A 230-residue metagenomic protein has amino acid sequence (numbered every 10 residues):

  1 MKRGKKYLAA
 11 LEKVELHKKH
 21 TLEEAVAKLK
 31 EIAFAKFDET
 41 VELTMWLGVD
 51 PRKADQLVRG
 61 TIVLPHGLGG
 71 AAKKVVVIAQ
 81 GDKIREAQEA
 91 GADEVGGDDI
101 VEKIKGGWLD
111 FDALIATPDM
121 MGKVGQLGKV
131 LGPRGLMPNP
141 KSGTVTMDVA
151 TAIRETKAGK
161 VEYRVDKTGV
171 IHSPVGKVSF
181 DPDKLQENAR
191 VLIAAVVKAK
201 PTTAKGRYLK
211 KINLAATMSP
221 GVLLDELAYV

Functional and structural regions predicted by a protein language model:
M1-E15, E23: Generic N-terminal amphipathic, Lys/Arg-enriched alpha-helix
L22-K83: Translation machinery proteins
A25, A87, G132, L214: Residue-level signature of catalytic and energy-coupling elements of molecular machines, predominantly ATP/GTP-dependent
F37-V41, A199-K211: Flexible, glycine/charged-enriched surface loops at secondary-structure junctions
M45, A79, V175-K177, A216-M218 (+1 more regions): Flexible glycine-/small-residue-rich
P65-G69, G106, E162-V165, T203-G206: Replace "in large, NTP-powered and nucleic-acid-processing enzymes" with "in large, NTP-powered factors and other
V75-A92, D99: Ordered, amphipathic secondary-structure segments that act as subunit-interaction surfaces in large macromolecular
A92-V197: Long, charge-patterned amphipathic alpha-helical coiled-coil/hairpin "stalk" segments used as oligomerization
